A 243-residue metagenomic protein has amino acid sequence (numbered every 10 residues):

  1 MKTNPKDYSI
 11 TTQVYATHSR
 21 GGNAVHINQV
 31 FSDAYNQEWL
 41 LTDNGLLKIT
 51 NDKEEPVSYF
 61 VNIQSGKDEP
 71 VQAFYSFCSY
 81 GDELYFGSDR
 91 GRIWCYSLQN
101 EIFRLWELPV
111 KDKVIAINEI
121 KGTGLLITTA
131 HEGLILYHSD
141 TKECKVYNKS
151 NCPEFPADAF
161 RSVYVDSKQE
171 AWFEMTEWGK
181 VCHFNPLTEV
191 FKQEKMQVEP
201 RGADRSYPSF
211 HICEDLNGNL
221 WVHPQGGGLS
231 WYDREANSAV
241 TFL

Functional and structural regions predicted by a protein language model:
M1-L243: Carboxylate-rich, polar loop motifs that coordinate divalent cations or form catalytic acidic clusters
